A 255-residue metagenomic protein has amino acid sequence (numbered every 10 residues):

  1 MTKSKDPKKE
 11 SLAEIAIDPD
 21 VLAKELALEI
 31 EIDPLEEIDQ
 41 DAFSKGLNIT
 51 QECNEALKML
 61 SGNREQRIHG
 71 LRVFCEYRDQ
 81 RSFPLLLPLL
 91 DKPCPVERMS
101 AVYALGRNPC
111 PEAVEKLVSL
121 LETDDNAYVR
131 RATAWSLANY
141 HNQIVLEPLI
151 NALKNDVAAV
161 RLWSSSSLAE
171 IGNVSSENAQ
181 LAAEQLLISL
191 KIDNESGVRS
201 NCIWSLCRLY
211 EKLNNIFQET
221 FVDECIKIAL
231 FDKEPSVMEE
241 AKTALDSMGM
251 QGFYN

Functional and structural regions predicted by a protein language model:
M1-F83, K242, D246: N-terminal alpha-helical scaffold/docking segments in eukaryotic complex subunits
P7-K9, G46-L60, D79-D91, C110-T123 (+4 more regions): Amphipathic alpha-helical scaffolding segments comprising HEAT/armadillo-like alpha-solenoid repeats
E29-L35, L60-S61, W163-S165, R199-L206: HEAT-repeat alpha-solenoid elements in large eukaryotic scaffold proteins
R64-E65, Q80, P95-V96, P111 (+6 more regions): Alpha-helix N-cap/helix-start positions at coil->helix boundaries
E65-E76, P95-R107, A132-W135: Non-membrane alpha-helical segments in proteins
I68, R72, P84, M99-S100 (+6 more regions): Alpha-solenoid HEAT/ARM repeat scaffold
I226, L230-G252: Leucine-rich solenoid repeat scaffolds
